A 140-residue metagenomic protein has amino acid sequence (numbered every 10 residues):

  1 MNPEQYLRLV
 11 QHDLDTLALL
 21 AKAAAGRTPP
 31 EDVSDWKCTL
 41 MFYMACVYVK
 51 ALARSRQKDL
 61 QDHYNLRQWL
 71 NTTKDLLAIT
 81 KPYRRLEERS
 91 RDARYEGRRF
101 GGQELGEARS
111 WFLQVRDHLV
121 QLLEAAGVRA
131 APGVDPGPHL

Functional and structural regions predicted by a protein language model:
M1-L140: Terminal alpha-helical segments
